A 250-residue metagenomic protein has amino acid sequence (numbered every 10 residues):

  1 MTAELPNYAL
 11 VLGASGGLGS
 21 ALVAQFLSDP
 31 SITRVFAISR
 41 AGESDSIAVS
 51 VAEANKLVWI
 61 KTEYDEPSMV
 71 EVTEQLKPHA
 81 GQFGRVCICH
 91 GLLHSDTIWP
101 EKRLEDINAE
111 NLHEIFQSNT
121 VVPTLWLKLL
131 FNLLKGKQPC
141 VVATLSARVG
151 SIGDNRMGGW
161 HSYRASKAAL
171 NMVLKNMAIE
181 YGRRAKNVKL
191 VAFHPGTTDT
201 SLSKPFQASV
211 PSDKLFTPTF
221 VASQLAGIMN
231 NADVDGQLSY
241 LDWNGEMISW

Functional and structural regions predicted by a protein language model:
L12-S28: N-terminal Rossmann NAD(P)H-binding glycine-rich loop of SDR-like oxidoreductase domains
L27-I47: Conserved glycine-rich Rossmann-like NAD(P)H-binding loop of the short-chain dehydrogenase/reductase
S50-M69: Rossmann-fold cofactor-recognition segment
Q75-H90, S95: A glycine-rich helix->loop->beta "capping" turn within Rossmann-like NAD(P)(H)-dependent oxidoreductase domains
C87, A143, L190-F193, S203: Hydrophobic structural elements of the Rossmann-like NAD(P)H-binding subdomain that define the short-chain
L92-D96, P100-V121, K135, P139-R184: Catalytic loop of short-chain dehydrogenase/reductase
V122-L127: Conserved internal alpha-helix within the Rossmann fold of NAD(P)-dependent oxidoreductases
T200, K204, A208-W250: C-terminal helical subdomain
